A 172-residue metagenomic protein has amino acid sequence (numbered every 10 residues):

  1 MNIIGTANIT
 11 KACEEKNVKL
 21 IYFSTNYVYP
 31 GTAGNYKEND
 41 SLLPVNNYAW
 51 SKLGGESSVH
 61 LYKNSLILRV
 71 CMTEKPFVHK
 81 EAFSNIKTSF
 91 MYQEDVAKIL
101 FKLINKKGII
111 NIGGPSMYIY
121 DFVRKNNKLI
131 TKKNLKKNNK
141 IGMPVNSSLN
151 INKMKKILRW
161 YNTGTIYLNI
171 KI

Functional and structural regions predicted by a protein language model:
M1-I21: NAD(P)-cofactor binding segment of oxidoreductase domains
I4, T25-V45: Active-site "gating" loop of Rossmann-like NAD(P)-dependent oxidoreductase/epimerase domains
E15, L43-C71: Active-site Tyr-X1-5-Lys
L20-N26, L68-V70: SDR active-site strand-loop-helix element
D40-L53, I86-E94, S116-M117: Short-chain dehydrogenase/reductase
V70, F77-I104: Substrate-positioning beta->alpha
I99, L103-N146, N150: Mid/C-terminal beta-alpha module of Rossmann-like enzyme folds, strongest in SDR-family dehydrogenases/epimerases
K156, Y161-I172: Amphipathic terminal alpha-helices
